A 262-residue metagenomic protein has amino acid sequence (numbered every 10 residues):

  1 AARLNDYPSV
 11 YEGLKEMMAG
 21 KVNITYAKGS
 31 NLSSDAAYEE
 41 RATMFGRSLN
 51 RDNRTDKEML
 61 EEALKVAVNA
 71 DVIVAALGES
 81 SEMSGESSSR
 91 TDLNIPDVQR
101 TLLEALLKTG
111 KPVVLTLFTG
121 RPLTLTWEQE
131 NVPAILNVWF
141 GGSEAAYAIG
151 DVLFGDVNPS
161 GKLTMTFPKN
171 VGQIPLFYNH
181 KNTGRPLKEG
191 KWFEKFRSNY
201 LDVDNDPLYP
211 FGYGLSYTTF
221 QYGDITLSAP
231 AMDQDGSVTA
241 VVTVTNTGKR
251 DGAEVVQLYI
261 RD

Functional and structural regions predicted by a protein language model:
A1-Y11, K15-K21, T25-R51, F118-A253 (+1 more regions): Secreted, periplasmic, or luminal enzymes acting at the cell surface/secretory milieu
K15, L103-K111: Surface-exposed amphipathic alpha-helices with a cationic face
I24, K111-V114: Hydrophobic anchor at the start of a short beta-strand that flanks the dinucleotide cofactor-binding loop
S48-R54, T91-N94: Short, flexible loop segments at the rims of nucleotide/cofactor-binding pockets, characterized by
A70: An anion/phosphate-binding loop that grips the pyrophosphate of nucleotide cofactors and donors
E79-P96: Glycine/threonine-rich flexible loop motifs
Q99-L103, V113-L115, I135, I149: Extended, hydrophobic alpha-helical segments in both membrane/secreted and soluble proteins
